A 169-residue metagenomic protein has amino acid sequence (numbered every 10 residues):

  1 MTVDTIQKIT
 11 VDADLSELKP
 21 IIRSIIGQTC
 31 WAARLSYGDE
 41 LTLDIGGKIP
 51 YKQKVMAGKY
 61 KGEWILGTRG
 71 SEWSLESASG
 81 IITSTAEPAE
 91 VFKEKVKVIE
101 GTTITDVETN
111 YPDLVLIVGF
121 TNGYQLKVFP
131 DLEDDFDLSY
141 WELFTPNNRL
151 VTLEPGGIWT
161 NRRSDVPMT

Functional and structural regions predicted by a protein language model:
T2-T169: Surface-exposed, interaction-prone regions used to assemble/regulate multi-protein complexes
